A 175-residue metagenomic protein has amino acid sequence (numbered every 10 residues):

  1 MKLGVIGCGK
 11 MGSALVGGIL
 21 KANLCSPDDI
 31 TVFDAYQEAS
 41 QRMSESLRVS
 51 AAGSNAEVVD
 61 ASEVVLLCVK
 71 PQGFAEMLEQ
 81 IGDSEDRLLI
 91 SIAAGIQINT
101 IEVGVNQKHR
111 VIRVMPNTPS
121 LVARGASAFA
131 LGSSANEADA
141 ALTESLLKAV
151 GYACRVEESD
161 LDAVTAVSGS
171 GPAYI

Functional and structural regions predicted by a protein language model:
M1, D28, V49, R87 (+2 more regions): A structural micro-motif
M1-G53, R124-G125: NAD(P)+-binding Rossmann beta1-loop-alpha1 motif at the extreme N-terminus of oxidoreductases
L3-V5, I30, V65, I90 (+1 more regions): Hydrophobic packing within well-folded, soluble alpha/beta domains
K10, E38-A39, Q72-G73, I96 (+3 more regions): Short alpha-helical
L15, A39, S54, G73 (+3 more regions): Hydrophobic alpha-helical segments typical of transmembrane helices and their membrane-interface/capping positions
S46-L47, N55-F129: Rossmann-like NAD(P)(H) cofactor-binding subdomain of soluble oxidoreductases
T100-R110, A126-A163: Internal alpha-helical scaffold of NAD(P)-dependent oxidoreductase catalytic cores
S159-I175: Helical "substrate-binding/catalytic lid" subdomain of Rossmann-like NAD(P)-dependent dehydrogenases/reductases
